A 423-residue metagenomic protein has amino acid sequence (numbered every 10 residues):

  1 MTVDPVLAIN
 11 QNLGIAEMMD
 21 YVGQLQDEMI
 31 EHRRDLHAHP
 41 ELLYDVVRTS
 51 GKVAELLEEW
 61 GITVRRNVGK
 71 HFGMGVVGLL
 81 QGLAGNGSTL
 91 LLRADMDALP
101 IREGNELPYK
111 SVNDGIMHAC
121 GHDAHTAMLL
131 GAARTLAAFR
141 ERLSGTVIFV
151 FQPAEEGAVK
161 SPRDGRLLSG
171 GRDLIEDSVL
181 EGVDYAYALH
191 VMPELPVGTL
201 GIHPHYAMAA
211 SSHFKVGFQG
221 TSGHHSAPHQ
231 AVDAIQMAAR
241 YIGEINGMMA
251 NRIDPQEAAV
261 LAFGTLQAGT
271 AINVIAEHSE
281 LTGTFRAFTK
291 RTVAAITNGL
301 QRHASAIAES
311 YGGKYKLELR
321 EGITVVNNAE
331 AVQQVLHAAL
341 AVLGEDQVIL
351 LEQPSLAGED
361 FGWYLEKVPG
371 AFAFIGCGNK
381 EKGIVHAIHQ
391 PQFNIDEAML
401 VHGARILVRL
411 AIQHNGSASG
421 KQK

Functional and structural regions predicted by a protein language model:
V3-N10, Q236-K423: Metal-dependent amide/peptide-bond hydrolase catalytic core, centered on the "pita-bread" metallohydrolase fold
D4-H118, A127-G145: Acidic/His- and Gly-rich active-site-bordering loop/insert found across diverse amide/peptide-bond hydrolases
L36, L92, H122, F149 (+7 more regions): Divalent metal-coordination and catalytic microenvironments
H37-H39, Y44, H118, H122-H125 (+3 more regions): Histidine-centered active-site/metal-ligand motif
M74, N105-M117, D123-A124, L136 (+4 more regions): Histidine/acidic-residue-rich, glycine-tolerant segments that coordinate divalent metal ions
L91-R93, F214-G217, F372-C377: Non-cysteine beta-strand/loop elements that form the S-adenosyl-L-methionine
A94-L99, M192, A209, L266-G269 (+1 more regions): Short glycine-enriched loops at secondary-structure junctions
